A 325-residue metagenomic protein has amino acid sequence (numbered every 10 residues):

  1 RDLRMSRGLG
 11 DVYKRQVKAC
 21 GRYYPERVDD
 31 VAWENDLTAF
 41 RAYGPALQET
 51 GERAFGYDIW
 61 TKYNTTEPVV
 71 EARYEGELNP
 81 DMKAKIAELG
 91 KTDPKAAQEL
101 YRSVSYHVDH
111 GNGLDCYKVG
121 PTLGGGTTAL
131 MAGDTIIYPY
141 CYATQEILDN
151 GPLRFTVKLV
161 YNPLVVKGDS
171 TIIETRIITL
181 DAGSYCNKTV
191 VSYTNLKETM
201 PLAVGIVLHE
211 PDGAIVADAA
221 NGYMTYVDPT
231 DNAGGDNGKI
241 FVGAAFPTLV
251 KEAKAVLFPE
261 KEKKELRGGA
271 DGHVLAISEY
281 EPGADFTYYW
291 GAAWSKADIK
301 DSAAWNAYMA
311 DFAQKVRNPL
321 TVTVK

Functional and structural regions predicted by a protein language model:
D2-L9, Y13: Single conserved hydrophobic/aromatic residue that forms the stacking wall/gate of nucleotide- or nucleobase-binding
D11-V31: Short acidic, Pro/Gly- and aromatic-enriched capping/linker segments at domain boundaries
W33-E34, T38-A42, A46-E52, E198-M200 (+1 more regions): Primarily extracytoplasmic ectodomains and periplasmic/lumenal surface modules that are beta-strand-rich
G90-D181: Extended, loop-rich substrate-binding clefts of extracytoplasmic carbohydrate-active enzymes
E146-L153, A182-S184, T194-T199, G235 (+1 more regions): A short, structured loop/turn motif at beta-sheet edges
E174-R176, L180, Y185-A219: Acidic (Asp/Glu-rich), glycine- and aromatic
L208-D271: Accessory, usually C-terminal, subdomains that scaffold auxiliary metal cofactors
F246-K325: Beta-strand-rich recognition/accessory modules
